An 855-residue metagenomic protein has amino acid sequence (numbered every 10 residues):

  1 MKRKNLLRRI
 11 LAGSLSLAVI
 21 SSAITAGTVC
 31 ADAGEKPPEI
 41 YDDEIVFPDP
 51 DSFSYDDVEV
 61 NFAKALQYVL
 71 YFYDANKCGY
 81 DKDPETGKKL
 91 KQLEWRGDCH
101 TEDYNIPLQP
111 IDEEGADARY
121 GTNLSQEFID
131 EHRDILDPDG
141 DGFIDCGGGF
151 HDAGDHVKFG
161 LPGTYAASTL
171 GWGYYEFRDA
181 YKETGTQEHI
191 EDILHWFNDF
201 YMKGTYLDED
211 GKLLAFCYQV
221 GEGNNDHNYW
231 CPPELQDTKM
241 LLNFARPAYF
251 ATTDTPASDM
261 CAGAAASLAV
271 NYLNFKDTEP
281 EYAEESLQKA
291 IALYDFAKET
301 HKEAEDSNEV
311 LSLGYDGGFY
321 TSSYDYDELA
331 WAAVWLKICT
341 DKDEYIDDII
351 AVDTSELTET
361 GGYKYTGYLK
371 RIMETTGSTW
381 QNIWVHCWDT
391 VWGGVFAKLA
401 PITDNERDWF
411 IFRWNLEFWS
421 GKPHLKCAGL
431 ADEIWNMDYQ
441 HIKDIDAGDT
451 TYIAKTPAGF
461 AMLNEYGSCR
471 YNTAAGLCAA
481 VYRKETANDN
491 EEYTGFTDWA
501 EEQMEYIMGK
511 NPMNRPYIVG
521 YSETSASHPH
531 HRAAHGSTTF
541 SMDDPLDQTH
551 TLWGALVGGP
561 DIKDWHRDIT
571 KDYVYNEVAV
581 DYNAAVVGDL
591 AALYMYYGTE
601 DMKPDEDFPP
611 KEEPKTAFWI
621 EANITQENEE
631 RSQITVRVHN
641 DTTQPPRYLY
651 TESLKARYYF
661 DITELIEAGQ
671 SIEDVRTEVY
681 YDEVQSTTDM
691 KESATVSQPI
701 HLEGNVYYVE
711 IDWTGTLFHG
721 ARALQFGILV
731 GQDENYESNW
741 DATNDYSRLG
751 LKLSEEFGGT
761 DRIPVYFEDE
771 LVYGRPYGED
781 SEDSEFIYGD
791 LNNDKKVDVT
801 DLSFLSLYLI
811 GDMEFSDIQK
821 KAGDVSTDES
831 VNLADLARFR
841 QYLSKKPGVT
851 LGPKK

Functional and structural regions predicted by a protein language model:
I10-L11, I24-A33, S781-K855: Cellulosome-associated attachment modules in secreted, modular CAZymes
L15-A23: Hydrophobic core
P37-Y71, A75-T169, G173, Q219-G263 (+5 more regions): Aromatic (Trp/Tyr) and acidic
V69-D81, I193-E209, L287-D306, T340-T379 (+3 more regions): Long, well-ordered core segments of solenoidal/helical folds
G598, M602-R631: Low-complexity, acidic Ser/Thr/Pro/Gly-rich terminal tails and inter-domain linkers that flank the onset of structured
N628-E652, Y658-F660: Short beta-strand elements of extracellular/lumenal beta-sandwich folds
I662-L717: A surface/secretory-pathway sequence property marking extracellular, secreted, or lumenal proteins enriched
A723-S781: Terminal connector regions
